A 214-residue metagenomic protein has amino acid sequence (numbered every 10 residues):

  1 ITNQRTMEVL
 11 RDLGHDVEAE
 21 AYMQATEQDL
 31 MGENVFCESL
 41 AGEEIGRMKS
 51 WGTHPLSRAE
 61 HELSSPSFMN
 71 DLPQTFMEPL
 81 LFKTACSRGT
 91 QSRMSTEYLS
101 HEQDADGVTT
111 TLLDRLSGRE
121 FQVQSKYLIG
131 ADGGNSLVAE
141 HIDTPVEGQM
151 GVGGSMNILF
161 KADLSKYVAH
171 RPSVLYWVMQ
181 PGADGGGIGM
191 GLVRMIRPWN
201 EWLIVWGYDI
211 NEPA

Functional and structural regions predicted by a protein language model:
I1-C86, E102, S155, D163-S165 (+2 more regions): Active-site-adjacent segment of FAD-dependent monooxygenases/related oxidoreductases
H15, A19, K83, Y127 (+1 more regions): Conserved FAD-binding catalytic core of PHBH/FMO-like flavoproteins
S65-F68, E97, F121, G134: Short S/T/G- and acidic-enriched coil/turn segments that sit immediately N-terminal to beta-strands in beta-sandwich
P73, Y98, S125-L128, L137: C-terminal structured domain segments across diverse proteins
Q91-R93, E147: General small-molecule cofactor/ligand-binding pocket signal
M94-R115: A conserved short coil-to-beta-strand element within the FAD-binding core of flavoproteins
Q103-G107, S117, G151, R197-N200: Short strand-connecting beta-turns/loops that link adjacent beta-strands
L116-Y127, A131: Core beta-strand elements of the Rossmann-like FAD/NAD(P) dinucleotide-binding domain in flavoenzyme oxidoreductases
